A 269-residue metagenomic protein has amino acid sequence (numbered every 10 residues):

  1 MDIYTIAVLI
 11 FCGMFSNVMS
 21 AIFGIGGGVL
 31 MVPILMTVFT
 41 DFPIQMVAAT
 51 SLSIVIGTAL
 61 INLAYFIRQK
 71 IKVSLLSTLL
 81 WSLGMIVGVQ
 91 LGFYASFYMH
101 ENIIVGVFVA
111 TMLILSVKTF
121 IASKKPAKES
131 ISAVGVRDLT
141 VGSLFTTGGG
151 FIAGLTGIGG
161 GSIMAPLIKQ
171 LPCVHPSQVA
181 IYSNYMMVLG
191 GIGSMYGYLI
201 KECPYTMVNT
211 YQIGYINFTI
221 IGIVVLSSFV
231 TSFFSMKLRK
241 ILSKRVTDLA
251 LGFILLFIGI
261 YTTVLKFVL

Functional and structural regions predicted by a protein language model:
M1-A21, V32-I44, L63-L155, Q170-L171 (+2 more regions): Juxtamembrane transmembrane-helix boundary motif
N17, A48-I56, A180-G191, L255: Transmembrane helix-bundle signature of multi-pass membrane transporters/permeases
F23-V32, L155-L167: Transmembrane helix boundary and interhelical junction motifs in multipass membrane proteins
I25, V29, I54-G57, V73 (+1 more regions): Generic alpha-helical scaffold signal
G28, V55-F66, G92, G190-Y198: Alpha-helical transmembrane segments and their lipid-water interface positions in multi-pass membrane proteins
M164-V188: Small-residue-rich alpha-helical segments with characteristic i,i+4
A180-N184, G190-G193, Y198-P204, I213-Y215: Structured core of small recognition/catalytic domains
